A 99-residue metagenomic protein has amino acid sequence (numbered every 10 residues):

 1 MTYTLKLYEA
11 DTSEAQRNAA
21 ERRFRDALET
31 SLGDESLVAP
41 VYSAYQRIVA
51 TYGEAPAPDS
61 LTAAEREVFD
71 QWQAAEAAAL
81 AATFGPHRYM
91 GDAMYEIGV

Functional and structural regions predicted by a protein language model:
M1-R23: Short, extreme N-terminal segment that most often corresponds to the first beta-strand
Y3-L7, F24, L28, A50 (+1 more regions): Hydrophobic beta-strand residues in large extracellular and virion-surface proteins
K6-Y8, G53, G98: A structural detector for beta-sheet-dominated domains
Q16-N18, S36-L37, Y89: Short, solvent-exposed secondary-structure capping/transition elements
E29-A78: Short, intrinsically disordered low-complexity segments
E76-V99: Amphipathic alpha-helical binding modules
